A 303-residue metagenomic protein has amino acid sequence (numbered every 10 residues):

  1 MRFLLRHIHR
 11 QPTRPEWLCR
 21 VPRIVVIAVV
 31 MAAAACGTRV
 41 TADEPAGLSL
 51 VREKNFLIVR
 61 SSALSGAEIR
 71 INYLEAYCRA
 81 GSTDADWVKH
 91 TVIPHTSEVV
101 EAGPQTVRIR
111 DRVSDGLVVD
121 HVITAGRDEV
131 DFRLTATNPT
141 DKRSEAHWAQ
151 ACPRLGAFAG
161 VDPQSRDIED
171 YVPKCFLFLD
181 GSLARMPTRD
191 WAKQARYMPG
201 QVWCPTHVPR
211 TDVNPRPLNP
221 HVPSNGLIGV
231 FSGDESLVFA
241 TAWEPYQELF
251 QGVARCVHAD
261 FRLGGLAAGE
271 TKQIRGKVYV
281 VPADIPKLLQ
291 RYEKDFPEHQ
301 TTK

Functional and structural regions predicted by a protein language model:
M1-R20: N-terminal secretory signal peptides that target proteins for export/translocation
P22-A35: Bacterial N-terminal signal peptides
V40, V99-E101, R110-R112, P199-K303: Beta-strand-rich recognition/accessory modules
D43-T96, G103-P104: Acidic-aromatic substrate-binding/catalytic surfaces of carbohydrate-active enzymes
A80-R127, H147: Extended, loop-rich substrate-binding clefts of extracytoplasmic carbohydrate-active enzymes
R108-R110, D120, D131-T135, Q273-K277: Beta-strand secondary-structure signal
A125-D180: Acidic (Asp/Glu-rich), glycine- and aromatic
R166-R216: Low-complexity, serine/threonine/proline-enriched polar segments
